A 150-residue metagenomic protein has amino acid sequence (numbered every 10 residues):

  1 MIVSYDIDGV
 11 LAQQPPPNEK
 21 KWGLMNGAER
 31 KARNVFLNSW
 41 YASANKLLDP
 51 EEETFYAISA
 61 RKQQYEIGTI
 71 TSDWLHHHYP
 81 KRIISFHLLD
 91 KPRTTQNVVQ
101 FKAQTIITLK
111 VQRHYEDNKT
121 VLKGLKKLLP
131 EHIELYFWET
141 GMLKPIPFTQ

Functional and structural regions predicted by a protein language model:
M1-T94: Alpha-helical substrate-recognition element adjacent to the catalytic core
K91-V98, G141-I146: A short acidic, often aromatic-flanked loop/helix-cap motif at beta-alpha or helix-coil junctions that lines enzyme
V99-Q100, K119: Structural motif corresponding to alpha-helix initiation and N-cap regions
T108-Q150: Acidic, Mg2+-coordinating phosphoryl-transfer loop and its flanking beta/alpha structural elements, shared across
